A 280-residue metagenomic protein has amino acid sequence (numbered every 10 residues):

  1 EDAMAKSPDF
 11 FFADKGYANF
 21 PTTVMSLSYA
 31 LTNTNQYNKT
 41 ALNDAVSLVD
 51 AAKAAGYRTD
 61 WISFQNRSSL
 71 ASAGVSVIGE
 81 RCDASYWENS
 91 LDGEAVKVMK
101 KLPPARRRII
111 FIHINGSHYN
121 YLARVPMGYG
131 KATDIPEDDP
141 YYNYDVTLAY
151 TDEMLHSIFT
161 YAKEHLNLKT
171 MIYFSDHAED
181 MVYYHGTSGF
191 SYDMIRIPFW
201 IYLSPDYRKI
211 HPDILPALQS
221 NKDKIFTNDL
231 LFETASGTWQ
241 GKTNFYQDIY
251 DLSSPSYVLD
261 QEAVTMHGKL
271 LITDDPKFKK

Functional and structural regions predicted by a protein language model:
E1-A132, T227-N228, E233-V258: Active-site-proximal alpha/beta segments of enzymes that process anionic O-linked groups
V24-M25, M194-R196: Short, solvent-exposed loop/turn segments at the edges of secondary structure
Y29, A132-P140, H211-A217: Short glycine/proline-rich turn/loop motifs
N35-K39, D145, Q219-N221: Second-shell loop/turn segments in exported
R67-S68, T160-H165, M181, S188-F190 (+1 more regions): Membrane-interface soluble catalytic domains
V96-K97, Y129-F174, V182, I201 (+1 more regions): A long, amphipathic alpha-helix that forms part of the scaffold/cap immediately adjacent to metal-dependent active
H113, H118-Y119, H177, Y184-S188: Histidine-centered active-site/metal-ligand motif
I197-L203: SF2 helicase/translocase ATPase core recognition
